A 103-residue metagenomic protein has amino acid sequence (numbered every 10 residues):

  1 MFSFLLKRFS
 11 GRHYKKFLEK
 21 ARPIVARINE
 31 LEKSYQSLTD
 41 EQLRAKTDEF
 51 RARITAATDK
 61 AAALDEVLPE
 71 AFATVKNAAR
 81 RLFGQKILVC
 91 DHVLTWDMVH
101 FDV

Functional and structural regions predicted by a protein language model:
F2, L6-K7: N-terminal cationic and glycine-rich segments that engage phosphates or anionic surfaces
F9-R12: Transmembrane signal-anchor/signal-peptide helices with a preference for the extracytoplasmic
Y14-V103: Conserved pre-motif I regulatory segment
